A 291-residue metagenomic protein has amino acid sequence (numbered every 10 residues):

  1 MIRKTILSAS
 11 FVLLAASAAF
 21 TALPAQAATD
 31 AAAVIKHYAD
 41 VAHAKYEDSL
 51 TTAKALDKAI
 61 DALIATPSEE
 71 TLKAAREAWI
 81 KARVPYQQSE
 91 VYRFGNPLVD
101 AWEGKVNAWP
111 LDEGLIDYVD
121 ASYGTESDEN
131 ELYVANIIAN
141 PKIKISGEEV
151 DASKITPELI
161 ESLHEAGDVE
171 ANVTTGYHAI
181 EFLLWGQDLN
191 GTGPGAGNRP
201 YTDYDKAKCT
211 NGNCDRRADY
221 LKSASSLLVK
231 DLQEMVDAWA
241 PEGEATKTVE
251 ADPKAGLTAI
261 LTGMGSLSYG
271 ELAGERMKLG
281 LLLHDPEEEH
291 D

Functional and structural regions predicted by a protein language model:
M1-V12: Bacterial N-terminal signal peptides that target proteins for export
L14-A15, Q87: Charged, amphipathic alpha-helical interaction segments
A15-A25: C-terminal segment of classical bacterial N-terminal signal peptides
A28-D291: Mature extracytoplasmic or organellar-lumen-exposed domains after removal of signal/transit peptides
